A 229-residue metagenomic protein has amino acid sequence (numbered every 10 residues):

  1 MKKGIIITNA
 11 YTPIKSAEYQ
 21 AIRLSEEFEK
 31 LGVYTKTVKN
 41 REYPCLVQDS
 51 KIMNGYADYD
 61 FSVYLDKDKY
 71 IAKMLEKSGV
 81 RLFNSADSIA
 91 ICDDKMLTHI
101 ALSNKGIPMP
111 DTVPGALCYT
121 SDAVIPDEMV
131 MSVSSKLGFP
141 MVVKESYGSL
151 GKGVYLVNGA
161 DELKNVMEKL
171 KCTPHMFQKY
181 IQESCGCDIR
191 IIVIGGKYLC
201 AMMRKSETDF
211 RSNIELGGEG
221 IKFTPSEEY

Functional and structural regions predicted by a protein language model:
M1-K3, D58-Y59, G79, G138-P140: A general structural motif
G4-A10, A21, I89-G186: Active-site nucleotide/adenylate-binding loops and adjacent lid/helix of ATP-dependent enzymes
T8-S121: Conserved N-proximal alpha/beta basic substrate-recognition cap immediately N-terminal to, or forming the N-lobe
S16, I125, P225-Y229: Soluble or luminal CAZymes and related metallo-dependent hydrolases
E26-K36, V133-E145, L199-C200: A short, hydrophobic secondary-structure junction motif
Y43, K69-A72, S134-L137, M202-E207: Short hydrophobic/aromatic-rich motifs at helix boundaries and adjacent loops
L150-Y229: Phosphate-binding site of ATP-dependent enzymes
